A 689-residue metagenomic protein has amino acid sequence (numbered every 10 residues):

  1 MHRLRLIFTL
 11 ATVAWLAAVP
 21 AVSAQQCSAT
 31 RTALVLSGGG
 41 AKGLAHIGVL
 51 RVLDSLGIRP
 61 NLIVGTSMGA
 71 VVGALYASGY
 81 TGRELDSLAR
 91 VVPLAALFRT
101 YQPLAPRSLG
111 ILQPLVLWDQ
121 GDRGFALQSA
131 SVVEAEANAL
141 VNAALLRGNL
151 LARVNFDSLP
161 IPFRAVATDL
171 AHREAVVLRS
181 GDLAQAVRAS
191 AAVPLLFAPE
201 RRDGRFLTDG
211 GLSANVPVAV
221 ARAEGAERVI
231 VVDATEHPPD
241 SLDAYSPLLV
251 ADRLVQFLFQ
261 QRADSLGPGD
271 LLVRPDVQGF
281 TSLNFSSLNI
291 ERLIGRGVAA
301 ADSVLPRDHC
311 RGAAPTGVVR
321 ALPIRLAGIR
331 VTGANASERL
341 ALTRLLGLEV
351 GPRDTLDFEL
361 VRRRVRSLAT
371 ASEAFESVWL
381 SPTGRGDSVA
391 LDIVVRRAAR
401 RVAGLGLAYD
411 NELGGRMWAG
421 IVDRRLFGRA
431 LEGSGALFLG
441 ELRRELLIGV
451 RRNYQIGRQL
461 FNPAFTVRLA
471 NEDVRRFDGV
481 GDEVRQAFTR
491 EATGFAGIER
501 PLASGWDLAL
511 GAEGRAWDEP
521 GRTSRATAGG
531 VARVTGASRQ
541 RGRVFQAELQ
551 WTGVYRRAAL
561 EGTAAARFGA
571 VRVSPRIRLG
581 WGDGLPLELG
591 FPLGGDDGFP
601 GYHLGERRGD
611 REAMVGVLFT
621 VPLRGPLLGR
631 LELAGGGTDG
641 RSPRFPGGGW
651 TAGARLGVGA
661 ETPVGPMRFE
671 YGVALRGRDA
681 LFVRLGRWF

Functional and structural regions predicted by a protein language model:
M1-R5: Positively charged n-region of N-terminal signal peptides that target proteins for export
I7-A18: Bacterial N-terminal signal peptides
S23-T66, A74-L348, T355-L356, R366: Patatin-like phospholipase
A33-V35, L62-V64, L75, L88 (+20 more regions): Soluble periplasmic/extracytoplasmic beta-strand elements of cell-envelope proteins
A175-L178, S241-D243, L283-F285, P520-R522 (+2 more regions): Short, well-ordered secondary-structure micro-motifs
L360-R543, R567-G569, V573, F591-D597 (+3 more regions): Gram-negative/organellar outer-membrane beta-barrel architecture
R543-F689: C-terminal transmembrane beta-barrel domains of outer membrane proteins
